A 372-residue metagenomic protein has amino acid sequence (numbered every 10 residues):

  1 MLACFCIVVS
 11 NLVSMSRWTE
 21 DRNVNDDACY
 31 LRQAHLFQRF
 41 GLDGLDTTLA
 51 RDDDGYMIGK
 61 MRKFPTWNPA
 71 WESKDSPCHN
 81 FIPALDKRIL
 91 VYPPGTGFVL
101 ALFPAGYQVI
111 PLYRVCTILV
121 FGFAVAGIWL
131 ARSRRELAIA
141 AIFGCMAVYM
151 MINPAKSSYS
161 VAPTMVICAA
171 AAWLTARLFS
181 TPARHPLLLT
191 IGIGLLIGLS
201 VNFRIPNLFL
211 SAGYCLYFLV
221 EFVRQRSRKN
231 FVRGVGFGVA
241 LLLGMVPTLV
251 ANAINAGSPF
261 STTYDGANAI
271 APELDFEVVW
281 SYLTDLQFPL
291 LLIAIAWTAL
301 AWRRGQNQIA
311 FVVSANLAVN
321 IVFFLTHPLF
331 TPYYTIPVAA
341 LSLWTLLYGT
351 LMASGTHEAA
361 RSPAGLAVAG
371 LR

Functional and structural regions predicted by a protein language model:
R39-G95, L100-F103: Interfacial juxtamembrane loops and adjacent helix segments that form the catalytic/substrate-binding surfaces
L102, V109-E136, A169-L174: Transmembrane-helix motifs of polytopic, lipid-linked glycan transferases
I118-I128, F218-R224, Q287-N320, S342-G349: Hydrophobic, aromatic-rich transmembrane alpha-helices and their immediate juxtamembrane boundary segments
V125-Y149, M165-V166, P182-H185, I309-V312: Transmembrane-helix signature of polytopic, membrane-embedded enzymes that assemble or transfer cell-envelope glycans
A126-G127, P163-P182, I191-I197, L341-T345: Specific aromatic-rich, kink-prone transmembrane helix
A141-M146, I152, L187-R204, C215 (+2 more regions): Membrane-interface alpha helices of multi-pass inner-membrane proteins
N153-T164, P206, T331-P332: Short acidic/glycine- and proline-prone juxtamembrane loop motifs at membrane-interface regions of multi-pass membrane
N207, S211-G213, V220-E221, F231-T298: Membrane-lumen/periplasm interface segments of specific transmembrane helices in polyprenyl phosphate-linked
